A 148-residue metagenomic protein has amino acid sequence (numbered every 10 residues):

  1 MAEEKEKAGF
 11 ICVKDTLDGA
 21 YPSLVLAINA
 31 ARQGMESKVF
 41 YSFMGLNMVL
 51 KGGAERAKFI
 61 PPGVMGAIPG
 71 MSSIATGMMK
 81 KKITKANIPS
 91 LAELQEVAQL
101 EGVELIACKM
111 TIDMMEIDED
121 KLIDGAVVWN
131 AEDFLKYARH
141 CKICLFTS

Functional and structural regions predicted by a protein language model:
K5-G9: Extreme N-terminal starter segment of soluble prokaryotic enzymes
F10-A20, V49-L50: Short, glycine-rich nucleotide/cofactor-binding loops
Y21-G34: Histidine-anchored nucleotide/phosphate-binding helix
S37-F43, I106-C108: Short internal beta-strands
V49-K58: Glycine-rich loop at the start of a catalytic domain that most often binds anionic cofactors/ligands
A57-L91: A glycine-rich helix N-cap at a beta->alpha junction
T76-G77, I83, N87-R139: A charged, amphipathic interaction segment
K142-S148: A hydrophobic membrane-anchoring alpha-helix module
